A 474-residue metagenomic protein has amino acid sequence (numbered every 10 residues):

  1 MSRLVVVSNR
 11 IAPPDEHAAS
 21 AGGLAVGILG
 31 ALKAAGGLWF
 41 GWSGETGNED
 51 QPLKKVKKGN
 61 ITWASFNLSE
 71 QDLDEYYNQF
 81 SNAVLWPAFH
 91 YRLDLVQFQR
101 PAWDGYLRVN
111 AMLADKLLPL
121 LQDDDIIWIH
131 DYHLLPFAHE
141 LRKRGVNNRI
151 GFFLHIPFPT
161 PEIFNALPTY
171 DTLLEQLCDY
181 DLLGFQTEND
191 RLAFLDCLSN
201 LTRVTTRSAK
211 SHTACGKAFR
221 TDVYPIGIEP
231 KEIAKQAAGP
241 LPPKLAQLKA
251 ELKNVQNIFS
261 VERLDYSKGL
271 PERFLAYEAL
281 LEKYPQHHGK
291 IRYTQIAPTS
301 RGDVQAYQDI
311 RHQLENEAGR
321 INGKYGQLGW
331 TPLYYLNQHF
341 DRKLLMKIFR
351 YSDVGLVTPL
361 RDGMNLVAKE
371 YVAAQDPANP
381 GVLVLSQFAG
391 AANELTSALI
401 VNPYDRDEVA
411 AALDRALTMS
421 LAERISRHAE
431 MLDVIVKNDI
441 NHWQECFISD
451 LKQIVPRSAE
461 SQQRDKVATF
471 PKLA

Functional and structural regions predicted by a protein language model:
M1-A474: Catalytic cores of carbohydrate-active enzymes across secretory and cytosolic contexts
